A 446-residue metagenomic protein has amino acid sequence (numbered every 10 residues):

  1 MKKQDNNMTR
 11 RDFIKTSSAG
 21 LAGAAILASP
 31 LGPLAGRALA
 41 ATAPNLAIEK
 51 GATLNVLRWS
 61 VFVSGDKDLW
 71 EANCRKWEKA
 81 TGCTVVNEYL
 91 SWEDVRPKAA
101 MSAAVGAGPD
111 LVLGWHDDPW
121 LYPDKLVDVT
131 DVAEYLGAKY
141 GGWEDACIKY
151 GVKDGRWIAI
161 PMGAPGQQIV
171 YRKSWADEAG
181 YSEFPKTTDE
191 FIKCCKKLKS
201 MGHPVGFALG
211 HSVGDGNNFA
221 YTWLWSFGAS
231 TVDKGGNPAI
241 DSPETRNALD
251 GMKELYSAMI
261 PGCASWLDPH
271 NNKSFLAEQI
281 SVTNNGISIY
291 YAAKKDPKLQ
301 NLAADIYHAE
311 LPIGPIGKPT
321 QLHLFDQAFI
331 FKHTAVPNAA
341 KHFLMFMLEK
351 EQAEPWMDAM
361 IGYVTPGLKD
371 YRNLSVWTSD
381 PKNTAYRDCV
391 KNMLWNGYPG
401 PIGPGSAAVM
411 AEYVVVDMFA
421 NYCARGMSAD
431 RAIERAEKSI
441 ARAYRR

Functional and structural regions predicted by a protein language model:
M1-D12, A25, L34-A35: N-terminal secretory signal peptides
A41-I48, W115-Q168, I192, F219 (+2 more regions): Hinge/lid segment of periplasmic solute-binding proteins
A43-N45, V63-G82, V415: Short, polar/charged alpha-helical segment
A47-I48, T84-V85, D177, M393-R446: Conserved C-terminal helix/tail region of periplasmic/extracytoplasmic solute-binding proteins
A72-W143, V152, S174-K186, S274 (+3 more regions): Extracytoplasmic "Venus flytrap"/periplasmic binding protein-like
W143, I306-E310, D358-V414, N421: Long, aromatic- and glycine/proline-rich binding clefts that accommodate carbohydrate-like moieties
D154-M162, Q167, I192-P238, I280: Extracytoplasmic/periplasmic solute-binding protein
C194-M201, G235-A264, Y307, L311: Glycine-centered hinge/linker elements that transmit conformational signals in sensory and ligand-binding systems
